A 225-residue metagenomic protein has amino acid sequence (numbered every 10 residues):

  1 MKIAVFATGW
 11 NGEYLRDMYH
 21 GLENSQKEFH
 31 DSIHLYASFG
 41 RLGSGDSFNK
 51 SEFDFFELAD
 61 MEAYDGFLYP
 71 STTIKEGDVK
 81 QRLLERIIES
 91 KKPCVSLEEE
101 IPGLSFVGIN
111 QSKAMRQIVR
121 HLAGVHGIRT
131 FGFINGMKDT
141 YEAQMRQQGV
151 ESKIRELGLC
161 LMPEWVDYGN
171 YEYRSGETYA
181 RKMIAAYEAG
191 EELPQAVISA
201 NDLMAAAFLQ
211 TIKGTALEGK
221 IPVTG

Functional and structural regions predicted by a protein language model:
M1-S44, K50-G225: Bacterial carbohydrate/catabolite-sensing allosteric modules
